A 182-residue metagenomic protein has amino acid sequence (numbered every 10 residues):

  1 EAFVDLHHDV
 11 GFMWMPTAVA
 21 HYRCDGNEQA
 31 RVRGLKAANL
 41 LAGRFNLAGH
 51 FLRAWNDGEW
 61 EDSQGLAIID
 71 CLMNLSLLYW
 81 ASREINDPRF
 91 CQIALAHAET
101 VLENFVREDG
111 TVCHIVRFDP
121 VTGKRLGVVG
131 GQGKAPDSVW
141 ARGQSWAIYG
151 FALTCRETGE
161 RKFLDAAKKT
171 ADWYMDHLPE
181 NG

Functional and structural regions predicted by a protein language model:
E1-G182: Glycan-recognition and catalytic cores of secretory/periplasmic carbohydrate-active enzymes
